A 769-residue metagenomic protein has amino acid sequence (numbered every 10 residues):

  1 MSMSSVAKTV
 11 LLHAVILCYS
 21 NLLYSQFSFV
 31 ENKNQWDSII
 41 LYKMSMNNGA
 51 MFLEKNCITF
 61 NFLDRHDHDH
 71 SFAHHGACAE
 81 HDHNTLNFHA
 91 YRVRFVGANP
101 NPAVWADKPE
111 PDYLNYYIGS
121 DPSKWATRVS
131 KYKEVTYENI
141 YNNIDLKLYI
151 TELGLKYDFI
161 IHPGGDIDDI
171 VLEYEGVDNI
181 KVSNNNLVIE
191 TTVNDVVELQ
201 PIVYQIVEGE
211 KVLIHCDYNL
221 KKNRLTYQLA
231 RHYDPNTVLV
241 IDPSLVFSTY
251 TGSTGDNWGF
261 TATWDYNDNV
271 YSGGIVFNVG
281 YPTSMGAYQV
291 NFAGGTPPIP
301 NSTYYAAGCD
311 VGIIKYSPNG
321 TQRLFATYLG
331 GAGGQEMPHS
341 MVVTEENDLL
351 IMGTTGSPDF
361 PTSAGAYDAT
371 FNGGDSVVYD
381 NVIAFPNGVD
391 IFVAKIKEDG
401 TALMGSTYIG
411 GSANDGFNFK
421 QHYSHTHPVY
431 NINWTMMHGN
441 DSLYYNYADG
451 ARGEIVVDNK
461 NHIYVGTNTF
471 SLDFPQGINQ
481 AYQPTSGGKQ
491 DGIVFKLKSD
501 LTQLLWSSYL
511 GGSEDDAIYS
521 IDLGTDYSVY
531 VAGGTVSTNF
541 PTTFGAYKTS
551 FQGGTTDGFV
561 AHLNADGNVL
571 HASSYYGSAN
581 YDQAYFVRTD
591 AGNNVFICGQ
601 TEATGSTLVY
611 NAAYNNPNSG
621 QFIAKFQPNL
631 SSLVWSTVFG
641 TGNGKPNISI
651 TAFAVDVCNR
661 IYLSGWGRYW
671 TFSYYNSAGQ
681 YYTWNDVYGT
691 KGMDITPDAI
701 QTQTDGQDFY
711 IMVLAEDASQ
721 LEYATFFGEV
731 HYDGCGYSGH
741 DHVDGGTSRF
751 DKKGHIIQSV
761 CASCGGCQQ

Functional and structural regions predicted by a protein language model:
M1-S28: Bacterial Sec-dependent N-terminal signal peptides
K8, I16, K33, K43 (+20 more regions): Context-gated lysine
S20, T59, E80, Q600 (+1 more regions): Residue-level detector of bioactive/disordered segments in secreted/extracellular proteins and virion assembly
L23-T254, T261-Y266: Residues that cap or anchor secondary-structure elements
S28, F88-P102, N184, P235-Q769: A sequence-level/structural motif corresponding to short, flexible coil/turn segments enriched in small polar residues
